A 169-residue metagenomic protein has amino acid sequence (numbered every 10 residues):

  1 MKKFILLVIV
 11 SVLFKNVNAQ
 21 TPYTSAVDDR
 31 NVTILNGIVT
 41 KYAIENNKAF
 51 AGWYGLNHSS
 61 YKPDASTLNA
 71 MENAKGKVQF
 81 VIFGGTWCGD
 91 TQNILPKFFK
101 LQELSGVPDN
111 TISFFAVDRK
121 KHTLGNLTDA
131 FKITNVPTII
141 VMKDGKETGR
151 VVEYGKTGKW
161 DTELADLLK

Functional and structural regions predicted by a protein language model:
M1-Y23: Bacterial Sec-dependent N-terminal signal peptides
N16-A74, A165-K169: Non-globular targeting/processing and membrane-anchoring segments
E72-Q79, P96-F114: Conserved helix-turn-beta segment immediately C-terminal to the redox Cys motif in thioredoxin-like folds
F80-G85, D109-T123: Thiol-based oxidoreductase modules, predominantly thioredoxin-like and allied folds used for disulfide exchange
T86-I94: Conserved redox-active cysteine motifs that mediate thiol-disulfide chemistry, especially di-cysteine Cys-X(1-2)-Cys
F115-N135, V141, L167-L168: Thioredoxin-like thiol-disulfide oxidoreductase module
N135, I140-K169: Non-catalytic, surface beta->alpha helical segment in thiol-disulfide oxidoreductase systems
